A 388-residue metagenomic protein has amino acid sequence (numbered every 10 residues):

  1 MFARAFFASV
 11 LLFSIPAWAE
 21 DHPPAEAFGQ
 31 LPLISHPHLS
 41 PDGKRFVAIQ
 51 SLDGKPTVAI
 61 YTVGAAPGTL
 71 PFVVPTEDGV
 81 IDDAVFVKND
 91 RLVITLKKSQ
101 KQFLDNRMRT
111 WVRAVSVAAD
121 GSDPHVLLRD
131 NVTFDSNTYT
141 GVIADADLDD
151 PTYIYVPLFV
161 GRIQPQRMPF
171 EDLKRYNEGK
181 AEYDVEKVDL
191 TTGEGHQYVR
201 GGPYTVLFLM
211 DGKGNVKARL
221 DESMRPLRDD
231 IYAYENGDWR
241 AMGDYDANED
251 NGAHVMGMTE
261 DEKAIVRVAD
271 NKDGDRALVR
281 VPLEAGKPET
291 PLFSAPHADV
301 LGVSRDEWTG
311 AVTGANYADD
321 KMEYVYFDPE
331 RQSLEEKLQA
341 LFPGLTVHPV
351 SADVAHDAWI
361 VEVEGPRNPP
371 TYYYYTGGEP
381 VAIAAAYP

Functional and structural regions predicted by a protein language model:
M1-F7: Bacterial N-terminal signal peptides that target proteins for export
S14-P16: N-terminal signal peptide c-region/cleavage motif recognized by signal peptidases
E20-P23, I49-F72, S99-V126, T152-Q197 (+4 more regions): Beta-propeller blade-edge and WD-like acidic-aromatic loop motif
E20-Q30, L39: An edge-strand/N-cap motif at the start of beta-rich repeat modules
L31-D42, F46-I49, T76-D105, A114 (+8 more regions): Conserved beta-propeller blade repeats
V206-L209, Y324-P388: Non-catalytic accessory segments flanking enzyme active sites
Y317-E323: C-terminal target-recognition/interaction regions appended to catalytic cores
